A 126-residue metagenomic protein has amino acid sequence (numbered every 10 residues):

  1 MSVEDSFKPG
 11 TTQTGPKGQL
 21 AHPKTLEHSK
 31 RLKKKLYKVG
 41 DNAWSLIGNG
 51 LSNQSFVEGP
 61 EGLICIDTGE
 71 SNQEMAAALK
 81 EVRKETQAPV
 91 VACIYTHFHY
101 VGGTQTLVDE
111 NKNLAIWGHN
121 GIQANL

Functional and structural regions predicted by a protein language model:
M1-K33: N-terminal pre-domain segments of enzymes
S2, K80-L126: Active-site HxH/HxHxD metal-binding segment of metal-dependent hydrolases
S6, N42-A43, K112: Short linear motifs in intrinsically disordered/low-complexity regions
T12, K17-L20, N42, T104-Q105 (+1 more regions): Compositionally biased, intrinsically disordered low-complexity regions
K24-E27, R31-K34, S45, Q54 (+2 more regions): Short, flexible coil/linker segments at or flanking structured domains
L26-E27, Y37, A76, F98: Conserved structured core elements
K33-K84: Conserved beta-strand hairpin/beta-sheet module of binuclear metal-dependent hydrolase folds, prominently
